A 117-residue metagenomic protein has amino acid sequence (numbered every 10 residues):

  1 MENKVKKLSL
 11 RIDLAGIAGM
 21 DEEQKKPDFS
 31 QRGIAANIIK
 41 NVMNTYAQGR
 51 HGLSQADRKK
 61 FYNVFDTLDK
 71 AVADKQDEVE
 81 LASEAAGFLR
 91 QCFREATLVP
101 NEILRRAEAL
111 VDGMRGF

Functional and structural regions predicted by a protein language model:
M1-F117: Positively charged, low-complexity terminal tracts and the immediately adjacent first secondary-structure elements
